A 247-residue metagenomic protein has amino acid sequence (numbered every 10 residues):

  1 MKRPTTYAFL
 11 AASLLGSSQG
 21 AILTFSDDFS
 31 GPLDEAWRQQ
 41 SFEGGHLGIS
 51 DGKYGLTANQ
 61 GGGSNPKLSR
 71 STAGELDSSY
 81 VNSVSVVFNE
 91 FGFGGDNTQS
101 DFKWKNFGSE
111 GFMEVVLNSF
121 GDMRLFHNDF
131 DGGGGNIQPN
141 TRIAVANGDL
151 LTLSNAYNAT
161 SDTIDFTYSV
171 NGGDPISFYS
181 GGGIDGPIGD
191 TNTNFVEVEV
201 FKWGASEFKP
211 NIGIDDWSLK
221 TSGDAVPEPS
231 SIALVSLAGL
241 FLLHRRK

Functional and structural regions predicted by a protein language model:
M1-Q19, S230-K247: C-terminal cell-surface anchoring/sorting signal
G20-D28: Boundary/junction segments of secreted and surface-exposed precursor proteins
F29, D215-L219: Extracellular beta-strand elements of beta-rich domains used for carbohydrate recognition/degradation or cell-matrix
F29, V84-V86, N147-G182: Carbohydrate-binding surfaces in secreted/extracellular proteins
P32-S64: Extracellular glycan-recognition surfaces and repeat-rich motifs
A58-L125: Secretory/extracellular carbohydrate-interaction modules and structurally similar beta-sandwich "look-alikes"
N128-T152: Short, aromatic/His-centered strand-loop micro-motif at the edge of beta-sheets
F178-I212: Flexible glycan-contacting loops in extracellular carbohydrate-active proteins
